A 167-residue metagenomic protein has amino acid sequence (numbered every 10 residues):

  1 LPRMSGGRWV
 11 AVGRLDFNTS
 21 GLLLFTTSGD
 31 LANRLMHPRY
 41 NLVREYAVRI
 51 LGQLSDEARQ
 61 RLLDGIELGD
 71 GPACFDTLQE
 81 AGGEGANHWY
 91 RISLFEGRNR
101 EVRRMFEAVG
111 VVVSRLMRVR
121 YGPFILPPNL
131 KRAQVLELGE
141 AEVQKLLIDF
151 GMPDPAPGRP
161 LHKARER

Functional and structural regions predicted by a protein language model:
L1-R167: Basic, flexible Lys/Arg- and Gly-enriched helix-loop patches that mediate nucleic-acid binding at interfaces with rRNA
